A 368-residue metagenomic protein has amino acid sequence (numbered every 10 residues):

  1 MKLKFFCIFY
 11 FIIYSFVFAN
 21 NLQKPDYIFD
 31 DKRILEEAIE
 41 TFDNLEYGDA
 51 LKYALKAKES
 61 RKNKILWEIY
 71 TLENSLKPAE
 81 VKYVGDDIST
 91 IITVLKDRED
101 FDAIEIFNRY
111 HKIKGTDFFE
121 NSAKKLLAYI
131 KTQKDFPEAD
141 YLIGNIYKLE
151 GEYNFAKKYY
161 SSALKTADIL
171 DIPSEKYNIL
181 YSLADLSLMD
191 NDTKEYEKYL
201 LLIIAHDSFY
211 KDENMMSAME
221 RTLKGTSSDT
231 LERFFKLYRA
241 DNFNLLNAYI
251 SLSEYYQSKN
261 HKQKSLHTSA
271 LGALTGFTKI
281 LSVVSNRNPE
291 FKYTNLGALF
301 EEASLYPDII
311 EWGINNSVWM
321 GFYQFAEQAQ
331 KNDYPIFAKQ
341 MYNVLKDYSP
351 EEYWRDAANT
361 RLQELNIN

Functional and structural regions predicted by a protein language model:
F18-R109, I113: N-terminal leader/linker segments that initiate helical-solenoid repeat arrays
E36, Y70, L142, E175 (+4 more regions): "A position-specific structural signal for the A-helix of alpha-solenoid helical repeats
S60-W67, T116, Y129-F136, K165-E175 (+5 more regions): Short solvent-exposed coil/turn linkers within tandem alpha-helical repeat scaffolds
